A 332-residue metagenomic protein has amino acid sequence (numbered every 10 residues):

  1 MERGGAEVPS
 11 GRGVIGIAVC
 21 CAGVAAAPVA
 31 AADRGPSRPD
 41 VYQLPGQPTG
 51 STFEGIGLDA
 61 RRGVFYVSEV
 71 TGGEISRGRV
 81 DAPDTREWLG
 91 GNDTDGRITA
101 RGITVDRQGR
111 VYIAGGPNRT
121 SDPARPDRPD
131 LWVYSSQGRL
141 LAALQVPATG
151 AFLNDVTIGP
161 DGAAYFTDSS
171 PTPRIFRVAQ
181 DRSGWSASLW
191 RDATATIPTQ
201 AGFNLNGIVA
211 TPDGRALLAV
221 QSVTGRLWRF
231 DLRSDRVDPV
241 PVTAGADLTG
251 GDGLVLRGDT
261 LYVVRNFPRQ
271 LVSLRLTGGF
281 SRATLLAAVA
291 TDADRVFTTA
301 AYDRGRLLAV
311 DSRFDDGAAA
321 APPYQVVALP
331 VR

Functional and structural regions predicted by a protein language model:
D33-S51, A283-T284: A short helix->beta-strand "capping" segment at the edge of beta-propeller domains
Q47-R62, D93-G115, P147-F166, A195-A216 (+2 more regions): Beta-rich, blade/repeat-based domains predominating in secreted/periplasmic proteins but also intracellular
D59, Y66-T71, V105, V111-P126 (+5 more regions): Conserved beta-strand positions in repeat-built beta-propeller and related beta-rich domains
V67-G91: Beta-propeller domains
E74-S76, P129-W132, R174-F176, R226-W228 (+2 more regions): A short loop-to-beta-strand structural motif that recurs across blades of beta-propeller domains
R79-P83, Y134-R139, A179-S183, D231-D235 (+2 more regions): Short loop/turn segments that connect beta-strands within beta-propeller blades
R125-D161: Asp-box/WD-like beta-propeller blade repeats and closely related beta-sheet repeat scaffolds
T299-R332: Blade-level signature of beta-propeller repeat domains, shared across WD40, Kelch, NHL, RCC1 and BNR/Asp-box propellers
